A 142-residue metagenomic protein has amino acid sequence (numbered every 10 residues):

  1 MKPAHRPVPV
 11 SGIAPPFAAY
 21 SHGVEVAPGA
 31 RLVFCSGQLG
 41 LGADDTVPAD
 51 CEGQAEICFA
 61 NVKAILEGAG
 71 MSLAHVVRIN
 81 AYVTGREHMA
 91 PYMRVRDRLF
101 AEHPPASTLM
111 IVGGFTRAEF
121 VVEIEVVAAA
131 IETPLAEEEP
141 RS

Functional and structural regions predicted by a protein language model:
M1-A60, A64-V77, V83-S142: N-terminal presequence-like segments and the immediate start of the first folded domain
